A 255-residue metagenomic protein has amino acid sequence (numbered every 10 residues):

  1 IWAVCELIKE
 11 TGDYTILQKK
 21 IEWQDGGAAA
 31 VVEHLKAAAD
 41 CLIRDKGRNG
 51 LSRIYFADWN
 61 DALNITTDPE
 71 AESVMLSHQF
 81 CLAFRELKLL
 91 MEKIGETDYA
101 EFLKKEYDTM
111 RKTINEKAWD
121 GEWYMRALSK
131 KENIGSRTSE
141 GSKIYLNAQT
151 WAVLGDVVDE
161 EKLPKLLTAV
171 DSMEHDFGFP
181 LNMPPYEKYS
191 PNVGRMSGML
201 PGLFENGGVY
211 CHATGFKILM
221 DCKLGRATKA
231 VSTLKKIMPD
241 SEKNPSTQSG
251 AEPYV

Functional and structural regions predicted by a protein language model:
I1-G50, S73-S77, C81, F204-A230 (+1 more regions): Aromatic-rich carbohydrate-recognition surfaces in CAZymes
I16, I54, Y124: Short clusters of hydrophobic/aromatic residues that line enzyme substrate/ligand-binding pockets
K20, N64-E72, K88-E96, N147-W151 (+2 more regions): Glycine- and acidic
A29, T67-D68, K243-Q248: Eukaryote-specific, cytoplasm-facing alpha-helical/coiled-coil scaffolding segments in long proteins
D45-F56, K117-W119: C-terminal ends of transmembrane alpha-helices and the immediately adjacent extracellular/lumenal or cytosolic loop
Y55-E72, S129-T138, V193-L203: Acidic/His metal-coordination segments adjacent to aromatic residues that form catalytic metal sites in metalloenzymes
D58, A62, G225-A227, D240: Terminal accessory carbohydrate-recognition/targeting modules of carbohydrate-active enzymes
M75, Q79-V193, K235, P239-V255: Catalytic cores of carbohydrate-active enzymes
